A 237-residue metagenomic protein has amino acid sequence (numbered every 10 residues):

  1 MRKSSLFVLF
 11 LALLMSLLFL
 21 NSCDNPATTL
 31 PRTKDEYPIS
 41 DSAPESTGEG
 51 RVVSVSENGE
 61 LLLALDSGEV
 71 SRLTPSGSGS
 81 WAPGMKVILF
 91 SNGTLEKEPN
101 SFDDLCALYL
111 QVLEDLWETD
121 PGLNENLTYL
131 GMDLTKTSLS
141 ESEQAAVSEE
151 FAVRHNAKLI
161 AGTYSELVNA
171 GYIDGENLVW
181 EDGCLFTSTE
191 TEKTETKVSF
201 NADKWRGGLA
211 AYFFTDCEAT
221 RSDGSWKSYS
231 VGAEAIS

Functional and structural regions predicted by a protein language model:
M1-F7: Positively charged n-region of N-terminal signal peptides that target proteins for export
F7-M15: Sec-dependent N-terminal signal peptides
L18-S22: C-terminal motif of bacterial Sec signal peptides marking the signal peptidase cleavage site
D24-I39, S54-V55, L63-V70, T74-P75 (+4 more regions): Flexible low-complexity loop/turn motifs enriched in small/helix-breaking residues
P38-N58: Structural detector for short beta-strands of small beta-barrel domains
P44, D66-S67, S222: Short strand-coil-strand connectors
T47-E49, K86, D216: Conserved beta-strand residues within beta-sheet cores
F214-S237: Short beta-strand edge/turn micro-motifs at domain boundaries
